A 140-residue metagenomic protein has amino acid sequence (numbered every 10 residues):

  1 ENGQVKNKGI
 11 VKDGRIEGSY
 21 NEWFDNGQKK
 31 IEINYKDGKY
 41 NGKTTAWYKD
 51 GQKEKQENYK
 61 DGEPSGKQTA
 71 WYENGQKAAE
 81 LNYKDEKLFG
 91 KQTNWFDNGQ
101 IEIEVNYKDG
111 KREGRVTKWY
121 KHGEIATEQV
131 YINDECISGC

Functional and structural regions predicted by a protein language model:
E1-C140: Periodic aromatic/glycine/histidine/acidic cluster detector with a strong bias toward beta-strand repeat architectures
